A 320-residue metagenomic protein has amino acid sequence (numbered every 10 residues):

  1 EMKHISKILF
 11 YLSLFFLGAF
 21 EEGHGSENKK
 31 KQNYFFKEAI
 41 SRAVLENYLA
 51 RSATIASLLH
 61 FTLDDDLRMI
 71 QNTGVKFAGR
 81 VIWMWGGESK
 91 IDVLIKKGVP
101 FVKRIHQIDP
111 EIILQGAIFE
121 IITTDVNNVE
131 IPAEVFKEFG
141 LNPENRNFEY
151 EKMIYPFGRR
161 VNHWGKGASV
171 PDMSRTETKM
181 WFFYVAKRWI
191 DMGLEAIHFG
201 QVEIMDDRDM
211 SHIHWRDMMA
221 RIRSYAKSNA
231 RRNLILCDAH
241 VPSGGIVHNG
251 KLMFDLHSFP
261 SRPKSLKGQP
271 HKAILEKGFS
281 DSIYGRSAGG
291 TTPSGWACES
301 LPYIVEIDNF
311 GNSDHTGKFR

Functional and structural regions predicted by a protein language model:
E1-H4, F148-Y150: Compositionally biased, low-complexity segments enriched in small residues
M2, L17-G18, H60, F183: Short, flexible coil/linker elements and helix-boundary hinge sites characteristic of intrinsically disordered
K3-Y11: Sec-dependent signal peptide recognition, specifically the positively charged N-region followed immediately by
F10-S13, L17, S313-H315: Residues in flexible loops and secondary-structure boundaries
L12, G23, T62-L63: Cleavable N-terminal signal peptides
F16-E27: Bacterial Sec-dependent signal peptides at the C-terminal "C-region" and cleavage site
E27-R320: Glycan-processing catalytic domains of CAZymes
